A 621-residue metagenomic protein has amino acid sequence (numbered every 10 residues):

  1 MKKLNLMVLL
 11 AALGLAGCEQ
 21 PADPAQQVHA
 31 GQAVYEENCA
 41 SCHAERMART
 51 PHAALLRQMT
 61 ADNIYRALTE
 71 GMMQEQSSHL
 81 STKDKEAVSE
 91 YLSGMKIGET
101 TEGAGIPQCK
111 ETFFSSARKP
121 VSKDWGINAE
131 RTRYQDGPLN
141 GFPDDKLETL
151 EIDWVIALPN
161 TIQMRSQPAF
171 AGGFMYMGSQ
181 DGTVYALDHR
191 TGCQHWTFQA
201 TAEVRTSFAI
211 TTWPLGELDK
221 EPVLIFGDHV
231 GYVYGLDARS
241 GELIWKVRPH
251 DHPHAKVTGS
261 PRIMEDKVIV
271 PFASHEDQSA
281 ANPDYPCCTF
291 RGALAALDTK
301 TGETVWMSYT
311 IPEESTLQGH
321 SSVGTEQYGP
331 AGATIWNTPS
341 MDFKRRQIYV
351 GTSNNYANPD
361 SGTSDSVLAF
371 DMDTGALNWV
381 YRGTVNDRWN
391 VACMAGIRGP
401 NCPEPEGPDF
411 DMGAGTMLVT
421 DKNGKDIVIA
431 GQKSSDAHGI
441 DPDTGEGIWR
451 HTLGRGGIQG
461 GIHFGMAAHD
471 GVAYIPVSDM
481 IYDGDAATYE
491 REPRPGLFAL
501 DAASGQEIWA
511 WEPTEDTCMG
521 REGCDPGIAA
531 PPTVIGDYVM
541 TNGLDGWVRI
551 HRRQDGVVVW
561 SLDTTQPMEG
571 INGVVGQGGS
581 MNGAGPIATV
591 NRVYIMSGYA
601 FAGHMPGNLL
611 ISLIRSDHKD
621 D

Functional and structural regions predicted by a protein language model:
L15-G17: C-terminal motif of bacterial Sec signal peptides marking the signal peptidase cleavage site
A25-E45: Sequence/structural segment immediately N-terminal to covalent heme-attachment motifs in c-type and related
T50-I97, Q347, I595: Extracytoplasmic electron-transfer domains, predominantly the class I c-type cytochrome c fold
I106-D153, T310-S315: Blade/loop signatures of beta-propeller domains
K119-I127, T161-T183, A202-V233, K256-P286 (+9 more regions): Repeat-blade elements of multi-bladed beta-propeller folds
A157-L158, R248-D251, V305-G329, N378-G407 (+3 more regions): Surface-exposed loop and turn segments in beta-propeller and other repeat-based domains that flank or scaffold
L236, T289-E303, T363-A376, P493-G505 (+2 more regions): Beta-propeller blade signature
